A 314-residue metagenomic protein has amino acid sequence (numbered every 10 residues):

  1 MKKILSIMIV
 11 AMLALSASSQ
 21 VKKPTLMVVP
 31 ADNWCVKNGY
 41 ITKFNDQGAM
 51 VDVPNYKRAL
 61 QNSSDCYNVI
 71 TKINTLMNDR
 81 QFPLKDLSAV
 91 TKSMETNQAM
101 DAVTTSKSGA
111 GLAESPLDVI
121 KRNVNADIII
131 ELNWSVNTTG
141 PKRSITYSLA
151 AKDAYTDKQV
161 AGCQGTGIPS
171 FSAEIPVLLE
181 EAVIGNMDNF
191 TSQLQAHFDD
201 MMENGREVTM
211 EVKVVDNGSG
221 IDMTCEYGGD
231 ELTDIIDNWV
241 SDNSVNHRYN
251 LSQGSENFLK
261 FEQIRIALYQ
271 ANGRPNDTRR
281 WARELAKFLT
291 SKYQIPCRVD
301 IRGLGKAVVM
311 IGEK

Functional and structural regions predicted by a protein language model:
K3-L15: Sec-dependent N-terminal signal peptides
Q20-Y40, K158-R248, W281: C-terminal/domain-edge helix-coil "capping" segments
V21-K23, S64, N68, K72 (+5 more regions): Extracytoplasmic
A31-W34, A89-V90, S135, A150 (+3 more regions): Solvent-exposed coil/turn segments that connect beta secondary-structure elements in extracytoplasmic/periplasmic
T42-S115, I120-N123, I129, D230-Y269 (+1 more regions): N-terminal segment of the mature soluble domain
V90-S108, K152-I175: Short, flexible helix-coil linker/hinge segments at the edges of structured domains or between repeats
I128-S172, V308-K314: Amphipathic beta-strand/beta-sheet edge segments enriched in Tyr/Trp
E284-K314: C-terminal basic regulatory modules in eukaryotic proteins
